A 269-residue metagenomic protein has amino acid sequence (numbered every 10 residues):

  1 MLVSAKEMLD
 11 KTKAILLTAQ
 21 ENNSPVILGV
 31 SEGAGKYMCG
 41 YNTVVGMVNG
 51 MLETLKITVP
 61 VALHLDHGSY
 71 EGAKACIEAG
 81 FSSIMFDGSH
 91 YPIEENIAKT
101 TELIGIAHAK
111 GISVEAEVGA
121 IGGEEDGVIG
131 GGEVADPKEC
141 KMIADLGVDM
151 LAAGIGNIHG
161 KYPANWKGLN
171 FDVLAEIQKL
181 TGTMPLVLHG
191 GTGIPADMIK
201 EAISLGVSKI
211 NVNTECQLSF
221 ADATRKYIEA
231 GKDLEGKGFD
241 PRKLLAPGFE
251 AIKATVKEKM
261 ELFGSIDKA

Functional and structural regions predicted by a protein language model:
L2-V3, M8-A34, C39-V59, H67-M184 (+5 more regions): Alpha/beta enzyme core
L188-G190: Thr-Gly-centered strand-to-loop micro-motif
E229-D240: Active-site gating loops and adjacent loop-to-helix segments of metal-dependent hydrolytic enzymes
